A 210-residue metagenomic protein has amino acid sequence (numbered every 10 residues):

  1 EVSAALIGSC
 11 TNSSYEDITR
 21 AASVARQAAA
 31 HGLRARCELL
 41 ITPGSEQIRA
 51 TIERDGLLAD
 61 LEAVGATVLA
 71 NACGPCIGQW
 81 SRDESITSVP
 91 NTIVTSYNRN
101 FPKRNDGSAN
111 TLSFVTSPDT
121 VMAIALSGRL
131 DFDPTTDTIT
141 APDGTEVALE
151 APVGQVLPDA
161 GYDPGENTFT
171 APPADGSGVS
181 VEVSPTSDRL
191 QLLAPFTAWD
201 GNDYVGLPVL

Functional and structural regions predicted by a protein language model:
E1-L210: Fe-S-dependent hydro-lyases/dehydratases of central metabolism
